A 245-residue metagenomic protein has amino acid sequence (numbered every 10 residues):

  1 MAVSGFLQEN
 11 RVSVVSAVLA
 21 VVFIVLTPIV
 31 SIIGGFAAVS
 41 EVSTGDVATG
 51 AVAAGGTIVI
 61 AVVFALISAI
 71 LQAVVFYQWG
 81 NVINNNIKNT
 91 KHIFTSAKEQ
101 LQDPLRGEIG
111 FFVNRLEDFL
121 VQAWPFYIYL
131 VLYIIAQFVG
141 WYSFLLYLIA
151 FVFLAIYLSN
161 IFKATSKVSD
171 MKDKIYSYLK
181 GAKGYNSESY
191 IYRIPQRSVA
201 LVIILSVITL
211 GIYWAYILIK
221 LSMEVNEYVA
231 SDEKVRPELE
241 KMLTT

Functional and structural regions predicted by a protein language model:
M1-V25, A54-G55, L71-V139, V152-L205 (+1 more regions): Membrane-interface extramembranous regions at the lipid-water interface
P28-G45: Membrane-helix interface motif
F36-S40, A51-I60: Glycine- and small hydrophobic-rich membrane-insertion segments that are intrinsically disordered in solution
V42-A53, Y228-V229: Interfacial non-cytosolic loop connecting adjacent transmembrane helices
A54-A69, F144-V152: Alpha-helical transmembrane segments
